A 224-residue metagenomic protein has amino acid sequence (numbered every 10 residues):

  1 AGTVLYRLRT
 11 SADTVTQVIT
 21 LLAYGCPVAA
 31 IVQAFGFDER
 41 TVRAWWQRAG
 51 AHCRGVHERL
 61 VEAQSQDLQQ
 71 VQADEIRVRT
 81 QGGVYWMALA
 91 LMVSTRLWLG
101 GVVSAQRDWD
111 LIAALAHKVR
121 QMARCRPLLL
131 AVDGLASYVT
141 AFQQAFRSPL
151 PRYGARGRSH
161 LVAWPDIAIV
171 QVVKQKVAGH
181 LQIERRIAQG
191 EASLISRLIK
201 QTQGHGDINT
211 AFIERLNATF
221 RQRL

Functional and structural regions predicted by a protein language model:
A1-L224: Residue-level recognition of single "structural anchor" positions that define or cap local secondary structure
